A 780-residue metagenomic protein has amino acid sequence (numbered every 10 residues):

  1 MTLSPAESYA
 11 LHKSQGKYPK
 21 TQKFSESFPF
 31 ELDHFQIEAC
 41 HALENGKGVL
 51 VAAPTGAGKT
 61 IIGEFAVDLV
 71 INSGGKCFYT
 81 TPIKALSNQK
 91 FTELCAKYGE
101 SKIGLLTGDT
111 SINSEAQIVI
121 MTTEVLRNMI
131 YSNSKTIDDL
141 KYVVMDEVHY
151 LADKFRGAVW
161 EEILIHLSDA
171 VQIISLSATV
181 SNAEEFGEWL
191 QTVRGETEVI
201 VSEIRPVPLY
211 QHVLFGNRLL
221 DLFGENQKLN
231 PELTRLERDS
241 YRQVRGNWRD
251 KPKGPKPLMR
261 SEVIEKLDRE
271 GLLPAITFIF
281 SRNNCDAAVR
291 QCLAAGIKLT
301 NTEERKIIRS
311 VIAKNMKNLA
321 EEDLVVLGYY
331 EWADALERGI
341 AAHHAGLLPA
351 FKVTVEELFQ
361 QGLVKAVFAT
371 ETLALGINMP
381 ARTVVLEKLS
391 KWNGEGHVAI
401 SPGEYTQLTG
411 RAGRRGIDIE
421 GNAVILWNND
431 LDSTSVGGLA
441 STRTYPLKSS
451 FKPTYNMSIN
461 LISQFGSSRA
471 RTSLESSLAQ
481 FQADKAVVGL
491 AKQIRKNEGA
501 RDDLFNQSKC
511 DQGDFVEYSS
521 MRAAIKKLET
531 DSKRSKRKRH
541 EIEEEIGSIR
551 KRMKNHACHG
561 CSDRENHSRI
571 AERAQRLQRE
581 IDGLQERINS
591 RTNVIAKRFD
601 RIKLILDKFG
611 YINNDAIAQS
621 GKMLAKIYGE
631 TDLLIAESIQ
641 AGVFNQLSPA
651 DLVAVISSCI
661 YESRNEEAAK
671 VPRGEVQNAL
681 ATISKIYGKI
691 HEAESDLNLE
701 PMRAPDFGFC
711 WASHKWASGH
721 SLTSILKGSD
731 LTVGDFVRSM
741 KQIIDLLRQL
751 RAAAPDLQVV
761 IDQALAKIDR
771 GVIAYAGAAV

Functional and structural regions predicted by a protein language model:
M1-H41, N45-G48, G75, P208 (+4 more regions): Helicase-associated low-complexity/disordered flanking segments
A52, I62-Q89, S168-A170: Conserved SF1/SF2 helicase motif Ia
G75-N128, E188, E198: Conserved nucleic-acid-binding Ia/Ib motif block in the N-terminal RecA-like helicase ATPase lobe
F78-T80, N88, C95-G104, F278 (+6 more regions): Conserved C-terminal RecA-like helicase domain
V119, T123-V125, N133-S175: SF2 helicase catalytic motif II
I165, Q172-I174, T179-Q291, A341: Conserved interdomain linker/interface between the two RecA-like ATPase lobes of SF2 helicase motors
E337, A341, G346, E357-V364 (+1 more regions): Non-catalytic terminal extensions of ATP-dependent helicases
M379, T383-N393, V398-L439: Conserved segment of the helicase C-terminal RecA-like domain
